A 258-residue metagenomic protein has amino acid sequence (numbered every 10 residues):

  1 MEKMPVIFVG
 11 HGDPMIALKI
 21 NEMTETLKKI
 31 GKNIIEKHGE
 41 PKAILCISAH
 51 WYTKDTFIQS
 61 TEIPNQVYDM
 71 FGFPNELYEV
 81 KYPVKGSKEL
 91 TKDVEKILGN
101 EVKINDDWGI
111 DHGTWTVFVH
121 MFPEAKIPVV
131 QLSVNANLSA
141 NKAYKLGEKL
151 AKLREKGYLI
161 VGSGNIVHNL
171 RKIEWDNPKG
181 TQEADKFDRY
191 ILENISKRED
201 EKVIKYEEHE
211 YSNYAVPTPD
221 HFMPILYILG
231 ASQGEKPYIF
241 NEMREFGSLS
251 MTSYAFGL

Functional and structural regions predicted by a protein language model:
E2-L98, V102: A short aromatic-anchored loop/beta-hairpin motif
P5-V9, A43-S48, L132, L153-I166 (+1 more regions): Beta-strand elements within well-structured catalytic alpha/beta cores of enzymes that handle phosphate/sulfate esters
I7-F8, D69-P74, F122-V130, I204: Short, basic/glycine-rich phosphate-binding loops at helix/coil junctions that contact nucleotide phosphates
D13-M15, N135-A140, E174: A generic structural motif
M23-N33, N141-K156: Long, well-ordered alpha-helical scaffolding segments within enzyme catalytic domains, especially pronounced
L77-K85, S133-A140, S212: Flexible, glycine/proline-enriched loop segments at strand-loop-helix junctions that form or flank small-ligand binding
L90-K142: Internal, conserved structured core segments that host functional sites
I127-P128, L138, K152-E155, L159 (+1 more regions): Surface-exposed, charge/polar-rich loops and edge strands
